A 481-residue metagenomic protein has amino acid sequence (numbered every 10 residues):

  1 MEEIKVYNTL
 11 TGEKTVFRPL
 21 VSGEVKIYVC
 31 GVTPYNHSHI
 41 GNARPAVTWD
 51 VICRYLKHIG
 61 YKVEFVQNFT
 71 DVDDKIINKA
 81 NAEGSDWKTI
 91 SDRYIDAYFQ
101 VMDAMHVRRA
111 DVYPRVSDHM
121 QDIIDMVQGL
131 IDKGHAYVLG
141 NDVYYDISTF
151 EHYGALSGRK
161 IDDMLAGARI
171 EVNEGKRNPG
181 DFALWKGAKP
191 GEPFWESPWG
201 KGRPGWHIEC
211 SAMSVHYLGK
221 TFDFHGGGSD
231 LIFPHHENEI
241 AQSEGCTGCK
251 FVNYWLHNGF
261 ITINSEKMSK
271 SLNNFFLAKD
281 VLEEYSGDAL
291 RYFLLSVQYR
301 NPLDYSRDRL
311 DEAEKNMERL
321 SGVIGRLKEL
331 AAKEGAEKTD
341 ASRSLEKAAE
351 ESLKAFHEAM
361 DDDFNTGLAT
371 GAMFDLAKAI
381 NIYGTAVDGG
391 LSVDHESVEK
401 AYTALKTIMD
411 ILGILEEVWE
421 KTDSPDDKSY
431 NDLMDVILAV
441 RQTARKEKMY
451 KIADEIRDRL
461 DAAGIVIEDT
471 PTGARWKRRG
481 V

Functional and structural regions predicted by a protein language model:
M1-Y35, W49-D50, Q100, Q121-E329: Alpha-helical recognition segments enriched in aromatics with Gly/Pro capping that present substrate-recognition
T11-K14, L20-R108, T472-W476: N-terminal, positively charged nucleic-acid-binding surface of large information/translation enzymes
K57, I131, D461: Anion (oxyanion) recognition and catalysis
Y61, H135, I465: Short phosphate-binding/catalytic loops that engage adenosine nucleotides
F69-D74, I95-Y98, R108-I123, N141-F150: Short, glycine/charge-rich beta-strand/loop segments that flank catalytic centers and engage negatively charged groups
A80-W87, D111-S117, G200, G228-S229: The substrate-binding groove and active-site-proximal loops of carbohydrate-active enzymes, especially glycoside
K267, F276-V481: Structural preference for alpha-helix termini/caps and helix-kink/transition segments
